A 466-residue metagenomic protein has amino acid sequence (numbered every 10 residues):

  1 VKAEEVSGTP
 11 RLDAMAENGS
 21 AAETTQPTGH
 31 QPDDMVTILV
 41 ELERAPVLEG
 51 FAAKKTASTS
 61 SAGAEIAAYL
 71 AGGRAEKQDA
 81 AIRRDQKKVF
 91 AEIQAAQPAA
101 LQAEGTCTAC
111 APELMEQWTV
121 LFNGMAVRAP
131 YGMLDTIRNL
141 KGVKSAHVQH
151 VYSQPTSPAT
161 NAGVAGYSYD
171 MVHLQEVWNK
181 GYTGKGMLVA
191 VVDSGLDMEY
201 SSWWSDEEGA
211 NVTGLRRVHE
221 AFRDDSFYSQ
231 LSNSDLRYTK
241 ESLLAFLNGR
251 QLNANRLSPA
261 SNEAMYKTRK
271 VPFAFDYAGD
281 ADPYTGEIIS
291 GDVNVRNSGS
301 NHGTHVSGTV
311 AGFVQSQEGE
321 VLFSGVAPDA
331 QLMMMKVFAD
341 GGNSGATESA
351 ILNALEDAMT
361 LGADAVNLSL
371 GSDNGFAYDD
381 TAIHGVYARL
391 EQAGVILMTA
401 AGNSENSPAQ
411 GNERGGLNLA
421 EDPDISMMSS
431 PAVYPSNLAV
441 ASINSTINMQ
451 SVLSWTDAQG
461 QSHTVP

Functional and structural regions predicted by a protein language model:
A3-E5, D13, A95-L188, G195-Y228 (+1 more regions): Autoinhibitory propeptides
E4-T156: Inhibitory N-terminal propeptides of secreted protease zymogens
T28-D33, F51-A52, E176-T347, L361-D364 (+5 more regions): Subtilisin-like serine protease catalytic core
R74-A80, F122-A126, V177-N179, D292-N297 (+1 more regions): Second-shell loop/turn segments in exported
Q78, D85-V89, P130-M133, H173 (+7 more regions): Stable alpha-helical elements in mature extracytoplasmic
L332, L355-A377, A400-A401: Short acidic, glycine-rich surface-loop motifs adjacent to enzyme active sites
S372-V395, N403-S436, T446-P466: Substrate-binding/specificity loop regions of serine endopeptidase catalytic domains, predominantly subtilases
